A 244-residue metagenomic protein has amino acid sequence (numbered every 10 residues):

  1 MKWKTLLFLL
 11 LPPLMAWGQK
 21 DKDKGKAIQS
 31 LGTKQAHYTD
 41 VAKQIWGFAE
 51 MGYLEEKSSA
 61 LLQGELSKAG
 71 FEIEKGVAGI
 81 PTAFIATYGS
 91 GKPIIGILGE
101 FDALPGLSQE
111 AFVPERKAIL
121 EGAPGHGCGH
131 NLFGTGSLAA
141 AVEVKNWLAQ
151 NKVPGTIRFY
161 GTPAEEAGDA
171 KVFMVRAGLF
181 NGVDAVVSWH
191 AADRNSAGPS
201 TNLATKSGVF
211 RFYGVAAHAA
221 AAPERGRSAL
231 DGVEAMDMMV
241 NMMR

Functional and structural regions predicted by a protein language model:
M1-K20: Bacterial Sec-dependent N-terminal signal peptides
W3, D23, K43, P93 (+2 more regions): Short, functionally important structural connectors and interaction interfaces within domains
L9-L11, F133, S137: Enrichment for repetitive, rod-forming helical segments
K20-H126, T135-G155: Acidic/His- and Gly-rich active-site-bordering loop/insert found across diverse amide/peptide-bond hydrolases
K117-G125, N131-L132, L148-R244: Histidine/acidic-residue-rich, glycine-tolerant segments that coordinate divalent metal ions
